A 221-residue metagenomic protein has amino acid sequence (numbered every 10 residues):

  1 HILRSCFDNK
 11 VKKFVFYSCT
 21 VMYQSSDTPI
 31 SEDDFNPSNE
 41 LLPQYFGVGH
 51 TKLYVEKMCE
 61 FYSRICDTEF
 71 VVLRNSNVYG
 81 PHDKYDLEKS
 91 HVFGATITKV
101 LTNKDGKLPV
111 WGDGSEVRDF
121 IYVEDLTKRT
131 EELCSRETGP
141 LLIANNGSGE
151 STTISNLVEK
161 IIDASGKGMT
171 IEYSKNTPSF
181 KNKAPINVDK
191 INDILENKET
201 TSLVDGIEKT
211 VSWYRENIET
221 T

Functional and structural regions predicted by a protein language model:
H1-Y45: Conserved Rossmann-fold NAD(P)-dependent oxidoreductase catalytic core, especially the SDR/UDP-sugar
R4, L42-S76, A95-D105: Active-site Tyr-X1-5-Lys
M22-Q24, F46-G47, T68-F93, E116-V117: Flexible, glycine-rich beta-alpha linker
D34, E40, Q44-E56, D86-G94 (+2 more regions): Short-chain dehydrogenase/reductase
L53, V78-G94, N103-K107, V123-E124 (+4 more regions): Glycine/proline-rich active-site loop of Rossmann-fold NAD(P)-dependent oxidoreductases
D113-S115, L141-A144, T152-E159, G166-K183 (+1 more regions): C-terminal "lid/loop" region of Rossmann-like NAD(P)-dependent oxidoreductases
L126, T130, N146, L157 (+2 more regions): Non-catalytic, hydrophobic alpha-helical segments
L203-T221: Amphipathic terminal alpha-helices
